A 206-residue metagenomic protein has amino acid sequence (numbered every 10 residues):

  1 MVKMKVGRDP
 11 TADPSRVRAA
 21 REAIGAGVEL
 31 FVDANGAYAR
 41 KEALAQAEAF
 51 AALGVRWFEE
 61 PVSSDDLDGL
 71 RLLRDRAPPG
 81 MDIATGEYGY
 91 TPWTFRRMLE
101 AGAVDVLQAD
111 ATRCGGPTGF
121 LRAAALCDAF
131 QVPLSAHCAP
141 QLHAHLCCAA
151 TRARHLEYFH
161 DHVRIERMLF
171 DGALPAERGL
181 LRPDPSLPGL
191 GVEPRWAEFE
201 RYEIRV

Functional and structural regions predicted by a protein language model:
M1: Gly-rich Lys/Arg/Thr-decorated short loops/hinges at beta-loop-alpha junctions or inter-strand turns that position
M4-H137: Catalytic core of soluble alpha/beta enzymes
S135-V206: Flexible C-terminal active-site loop/helix
